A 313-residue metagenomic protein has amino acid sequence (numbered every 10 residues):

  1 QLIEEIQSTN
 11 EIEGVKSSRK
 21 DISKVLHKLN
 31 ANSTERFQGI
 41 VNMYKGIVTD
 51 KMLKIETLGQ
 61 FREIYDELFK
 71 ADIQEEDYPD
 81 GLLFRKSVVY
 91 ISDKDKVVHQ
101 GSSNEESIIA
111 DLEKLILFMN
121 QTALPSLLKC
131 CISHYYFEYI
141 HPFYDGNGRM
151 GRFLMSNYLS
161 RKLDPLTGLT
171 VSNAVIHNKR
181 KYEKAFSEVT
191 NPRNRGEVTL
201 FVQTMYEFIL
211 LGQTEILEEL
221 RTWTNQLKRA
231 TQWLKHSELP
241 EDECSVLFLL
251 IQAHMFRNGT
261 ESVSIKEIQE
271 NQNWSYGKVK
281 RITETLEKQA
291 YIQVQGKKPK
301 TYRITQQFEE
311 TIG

Functional and structural regions predicted by a protein language model:
Q1-G313: FIC/Doc superfamily catalytic core
